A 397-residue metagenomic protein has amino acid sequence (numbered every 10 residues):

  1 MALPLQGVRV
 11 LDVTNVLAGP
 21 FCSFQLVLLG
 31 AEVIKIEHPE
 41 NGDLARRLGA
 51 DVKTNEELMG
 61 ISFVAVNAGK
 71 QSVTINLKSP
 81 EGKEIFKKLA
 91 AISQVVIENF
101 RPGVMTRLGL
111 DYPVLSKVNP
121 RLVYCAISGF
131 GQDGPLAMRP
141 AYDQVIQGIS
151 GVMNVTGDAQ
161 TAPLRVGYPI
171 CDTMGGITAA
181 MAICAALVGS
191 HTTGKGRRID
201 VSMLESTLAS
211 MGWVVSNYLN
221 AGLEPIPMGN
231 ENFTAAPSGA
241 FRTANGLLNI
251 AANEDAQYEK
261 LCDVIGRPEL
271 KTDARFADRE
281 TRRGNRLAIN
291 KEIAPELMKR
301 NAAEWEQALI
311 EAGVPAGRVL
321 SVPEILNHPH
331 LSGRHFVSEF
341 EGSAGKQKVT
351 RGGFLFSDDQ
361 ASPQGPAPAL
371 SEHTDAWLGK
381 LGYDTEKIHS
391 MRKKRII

Functional and structural regions predicted by a protein language model:
M1-T192, F340, A369, D375-I397: N-terminal helix-loop segment corresponding to the beta1-alpha1 unit of nucleotide/adenylate-binding folds
V33-I36, I310-E324, D384-H389: Short, well-structured beta-strand/strand-turn elements
E40, F130-G131, M203-L208, N245-L247 (+2 more regions): Glycine-rich beta-alpha junction loops
Q132, Q160-Y168, H191-T207, I226-F233 (+1 more regions): Conserved Rossmann-fold dehydrogenase catalytic segment
G176-R197, A209-A221, C262-R267: Oxidoreductase and adenylate-handling cofactor-binding alpha/beta cores
E231, A236-A312, A316: Aromatic-enriched alpha-helical interface/lid elements that frame and gate functional surfaces
T243-G246, A302-A303, R351-I397: An anion-binding loop in the catalytic cleft
E311-Q364: A glycine-rich dinucleotide-binding beta-alpha-beta segment and adjacent secondary-structure elements that constitute
